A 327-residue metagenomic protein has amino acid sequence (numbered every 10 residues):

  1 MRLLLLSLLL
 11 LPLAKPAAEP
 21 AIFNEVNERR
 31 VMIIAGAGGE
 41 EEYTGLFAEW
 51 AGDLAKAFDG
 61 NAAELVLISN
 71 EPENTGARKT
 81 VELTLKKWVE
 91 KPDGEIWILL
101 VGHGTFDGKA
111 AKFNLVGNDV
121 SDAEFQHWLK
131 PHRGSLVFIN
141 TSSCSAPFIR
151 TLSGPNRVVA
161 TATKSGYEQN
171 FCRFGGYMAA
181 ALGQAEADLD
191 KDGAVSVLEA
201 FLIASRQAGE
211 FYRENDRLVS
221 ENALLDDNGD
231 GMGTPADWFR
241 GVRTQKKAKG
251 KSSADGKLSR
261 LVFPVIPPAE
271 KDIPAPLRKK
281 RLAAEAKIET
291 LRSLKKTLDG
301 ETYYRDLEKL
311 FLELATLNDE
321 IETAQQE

Functional and structural regions predicted by a protein language model:
M1-S7: Sec-dependent signal peptide recognition, specifically the positively charged N-region followed immediately by
R2, L13-W97, G104-F106, A110-F113 (+3 more regions): Boundary/activation segment at the start of structured domains
S7, K15-R29, T44, R217-E327: Disordered regulatory segments flanking catalytic cores
E25, E41-G52, P72-K79, L115-A123 (+5 more regions): Soluble non-cytosolic domains of exported or imported proteins
G36-G39, G52-A63, K86-D93, K130-G134 (+9 more regions): Sec-exported extracytoplasmic/periplasmic mature domains
G52, V137-P235: Active-site-proximal C-terminal subdomain of hydrolase catalytic domains
L85-G117, H132, L136-R173: Active-site microenvironments of hydrolase-like enzyme catalytic domains
S121-H132: Catalytic-core regions built around general acid/base machinery
